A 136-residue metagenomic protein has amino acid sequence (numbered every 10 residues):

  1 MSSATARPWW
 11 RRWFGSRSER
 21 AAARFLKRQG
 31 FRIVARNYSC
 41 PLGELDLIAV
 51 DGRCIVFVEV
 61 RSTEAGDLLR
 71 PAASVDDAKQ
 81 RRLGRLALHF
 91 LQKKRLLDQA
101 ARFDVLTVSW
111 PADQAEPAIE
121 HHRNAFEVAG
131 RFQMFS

Functional and structural regions predicted by a protein language model:
M1-R36: Acidic-basic catalytic patches of nuclease active cores, encompassing PD-(D/E)XK and other metal-cofactor nuclease
L26, L45-D67, L83: Conserved catalytic cores of phosphodiester-cleaving nucleases, focusing on short active-site segments
F31, R36-N37, V56, E120-A125: Secondary-structure boundary/capping motif
P41-G43: Short acidic/glycine-enriched loop/turn segments that link adjacent beta-strands
E64-A87: Mg2+/Mn2+-dependent nuclease catalytic core
L88-Q92: Generic structural signal for well-ordered alpha-helical scaffold segments
K93-S136: Domain-level recognition of nuclease-like catalytic cores that cleave nucleotide substrates
